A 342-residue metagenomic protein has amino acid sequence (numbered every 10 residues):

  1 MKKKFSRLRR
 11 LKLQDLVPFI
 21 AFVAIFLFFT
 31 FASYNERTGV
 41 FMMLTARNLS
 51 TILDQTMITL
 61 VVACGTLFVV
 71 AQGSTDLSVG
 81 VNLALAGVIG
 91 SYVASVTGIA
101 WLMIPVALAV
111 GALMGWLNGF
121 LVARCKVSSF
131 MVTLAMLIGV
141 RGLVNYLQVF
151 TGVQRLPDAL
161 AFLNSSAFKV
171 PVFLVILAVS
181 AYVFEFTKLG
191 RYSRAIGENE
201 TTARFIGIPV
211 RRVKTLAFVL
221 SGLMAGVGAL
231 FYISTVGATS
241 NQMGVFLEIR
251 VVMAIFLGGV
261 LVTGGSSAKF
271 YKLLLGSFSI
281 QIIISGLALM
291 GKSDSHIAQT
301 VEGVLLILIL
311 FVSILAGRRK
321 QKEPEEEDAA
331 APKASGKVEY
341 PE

Functional and structural regions predicted by a protein language model:
M1-V61, A100-L102, I208: Membrane-interfacial amphipathic/re-entrant helices at transmembrane-helix boundaries
L8-L11, Q72-T75, V110-R155, F186 (+1 more regions): Short loop segments and helix-boundary regions at transmembrane helix junctions of multi-pass inner-membrane proteins
R10, C125, S129-T187, T215-L216 (+4 more regions): Transmembrane helix-bundle core of multi-pass membrane transporters and related energy-transducing complexes
A24, F29-T30, T45-V96, V122-K126 (+2 more regions): Single transmembrane alpha-helix segments in multi-pass membrane proteins
R37-T51, F184-E185, F218, M224-I255 (+1 more regions): Inter-helical junctions in multi-pass inner-membrane proteins, predominant in energy-converting antiporter-like
Q55, S129, S165-F173, K214 (+2 more regions): Loop-to-transmembrane alpha-helix initiation sites
I99-P105, M114-N118, V122, S166-S240: Helix-loop-helix "hairpin" substructures at the membrane interface of multi-pass membrane proteins
S240-T300: Transmembrane alpha-helical segments in multi-pass inner-membrane proteins
